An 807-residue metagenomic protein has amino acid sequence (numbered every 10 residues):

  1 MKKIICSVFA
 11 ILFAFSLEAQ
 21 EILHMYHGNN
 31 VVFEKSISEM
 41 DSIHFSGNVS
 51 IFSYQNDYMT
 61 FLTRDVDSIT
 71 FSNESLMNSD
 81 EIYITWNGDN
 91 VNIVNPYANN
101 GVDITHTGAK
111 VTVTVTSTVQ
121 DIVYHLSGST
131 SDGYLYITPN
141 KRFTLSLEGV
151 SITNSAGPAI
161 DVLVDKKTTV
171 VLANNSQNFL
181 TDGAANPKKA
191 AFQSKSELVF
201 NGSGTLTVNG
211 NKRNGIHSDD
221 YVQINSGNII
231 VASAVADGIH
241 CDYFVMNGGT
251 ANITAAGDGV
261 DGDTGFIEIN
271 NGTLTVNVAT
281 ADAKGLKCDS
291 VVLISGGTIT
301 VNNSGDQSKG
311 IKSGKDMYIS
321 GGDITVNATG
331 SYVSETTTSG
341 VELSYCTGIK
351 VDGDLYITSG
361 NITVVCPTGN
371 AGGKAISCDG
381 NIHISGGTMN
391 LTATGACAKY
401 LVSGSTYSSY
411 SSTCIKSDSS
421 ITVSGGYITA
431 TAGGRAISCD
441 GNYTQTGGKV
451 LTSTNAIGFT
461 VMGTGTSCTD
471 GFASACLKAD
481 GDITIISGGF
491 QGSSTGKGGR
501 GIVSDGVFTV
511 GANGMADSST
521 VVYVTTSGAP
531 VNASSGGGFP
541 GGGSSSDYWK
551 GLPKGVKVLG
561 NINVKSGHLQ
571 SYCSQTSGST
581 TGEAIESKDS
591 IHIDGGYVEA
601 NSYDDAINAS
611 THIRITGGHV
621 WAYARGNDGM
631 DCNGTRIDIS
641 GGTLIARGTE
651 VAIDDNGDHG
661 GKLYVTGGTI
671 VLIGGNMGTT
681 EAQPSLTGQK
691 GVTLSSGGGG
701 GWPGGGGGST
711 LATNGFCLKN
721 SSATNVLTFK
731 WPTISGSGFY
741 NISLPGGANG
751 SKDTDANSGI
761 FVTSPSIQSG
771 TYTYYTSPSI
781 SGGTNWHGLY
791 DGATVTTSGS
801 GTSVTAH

Functional and structural regions predicted by a protein language model:
I4-F15: Sec-dependent N-terminal signal peptides
A19-Q20: Boundary of Sec targeting at the N-terminus
H27-I51: N-terminal targeting signals for Sec/Tat export/insertion, comprising classic cleavable signal peptides
V31-F33, D57-M59, A723-F729: Surface-exposed loop/edge segments in extracytoplasmic proteins
E34, Y58-S68, G660-V665: Extracellular interaction modules
S36-F45, L62-S72: Structured surface patches comprising rigid loops and adjacent beta-strands/short helices at the edges of well-ordered
S75-H807: A composition-driven surface/loop motif
